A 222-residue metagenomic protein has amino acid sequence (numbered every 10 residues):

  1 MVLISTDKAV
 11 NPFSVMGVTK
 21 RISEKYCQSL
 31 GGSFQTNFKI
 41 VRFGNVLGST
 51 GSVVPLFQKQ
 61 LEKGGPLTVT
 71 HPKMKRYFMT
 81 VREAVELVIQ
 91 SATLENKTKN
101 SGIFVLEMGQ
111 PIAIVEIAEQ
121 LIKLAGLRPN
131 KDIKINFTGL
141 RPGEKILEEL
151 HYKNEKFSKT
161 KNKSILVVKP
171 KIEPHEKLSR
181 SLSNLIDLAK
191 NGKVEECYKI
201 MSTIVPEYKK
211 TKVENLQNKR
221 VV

Functional and structural regions predicted by a protein language model:
M1-E24, S29-G31, F38: Conserved Rossmann-fold NAD(P)-dependent oxidoreductase catalytic core, especially the SDR/UDP-sugar
K25-V222: Strand-loop microenvironment adjacent to phosphate/nucleotide-handling motifs in alpha/beta enzyme folds
